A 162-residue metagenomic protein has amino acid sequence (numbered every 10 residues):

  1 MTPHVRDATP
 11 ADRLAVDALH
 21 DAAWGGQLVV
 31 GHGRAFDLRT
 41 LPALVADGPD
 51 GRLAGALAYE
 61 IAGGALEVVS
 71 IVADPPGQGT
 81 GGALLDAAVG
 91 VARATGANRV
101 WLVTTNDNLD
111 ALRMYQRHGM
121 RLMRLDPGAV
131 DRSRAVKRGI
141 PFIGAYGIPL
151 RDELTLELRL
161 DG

Functional and structural regions predicted by a protein language model:
T2-V5: Extreme N-terminal starter segment of soluble prokaryotic enzymes
D7-P76, G82-D86, R151, R159-L160: Acetyl-CoA-dependent GNAT
G31-G33, G139-G147: Short, P/G- and charge-enriched loop/turn segments at secondary-structure junctions
A73, L102-A111, M123-A135: Conserved beta-strand-loop-alpha-helix junction that forms the acyl-donor binding cleft
Q78-V91, R113-R117: Conserved acetyl-CoA-binding loop-helix of GNAT-fold acetyltransferases
A92-T104, M114: Conserved GNAT acetyl-CoA-binding A-motif
